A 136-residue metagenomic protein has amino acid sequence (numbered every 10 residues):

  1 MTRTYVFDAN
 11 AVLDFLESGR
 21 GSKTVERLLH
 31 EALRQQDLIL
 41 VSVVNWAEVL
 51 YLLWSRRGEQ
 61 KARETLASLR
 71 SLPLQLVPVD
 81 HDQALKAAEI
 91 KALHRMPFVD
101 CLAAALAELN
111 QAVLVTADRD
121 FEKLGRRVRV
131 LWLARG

Functional and structural regions predicted by a protein language model:
M1-V41, W54-A67, G136: Short, well-structured N-terminal submotif of metal-dependent ribonuclease cores
T2-T4, A104-G136: Acidic, PIN/NYN-like endoribonuclease modules and their adjacent C-terminal/linker elements
D8, E48, D100, D118: Acidic active-site catalytic centers that drive phospho-/nucleotidyl reactions and related ester hydrolyses
V12-L13, W46, A84, F121-E122: A generic structural signal for short hydrophobic patches within well-formed alpha-helices
Q35-Q36, S71-L72, N110, R127: Structured helix-beta-strand junction loops
L52-S55, P73: Helix-loop "lid/cap" segments that line or gate small-molecule binding pockets
Q75-V115: Active-site neighborhoods of divalent-metal-dependent phosphate/nucleic-acid chemistry enzymes
